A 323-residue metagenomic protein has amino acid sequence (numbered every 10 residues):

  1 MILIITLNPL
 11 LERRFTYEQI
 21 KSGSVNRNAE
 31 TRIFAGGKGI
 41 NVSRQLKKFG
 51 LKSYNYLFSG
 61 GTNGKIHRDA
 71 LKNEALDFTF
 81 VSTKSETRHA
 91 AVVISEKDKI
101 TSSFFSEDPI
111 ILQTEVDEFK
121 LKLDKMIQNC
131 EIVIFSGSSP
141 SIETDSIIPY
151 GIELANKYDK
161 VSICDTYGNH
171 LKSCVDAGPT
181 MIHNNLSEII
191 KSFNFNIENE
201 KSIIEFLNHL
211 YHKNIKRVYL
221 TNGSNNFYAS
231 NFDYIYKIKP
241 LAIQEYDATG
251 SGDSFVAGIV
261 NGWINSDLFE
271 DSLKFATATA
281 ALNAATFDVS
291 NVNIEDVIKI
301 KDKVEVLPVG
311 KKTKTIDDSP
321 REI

Functional and structural regions predicted by a protein language model:
M1-K21: Positively charged, low-complexity intrinsically disordered leader regions
R27-T87, I300-K303: Substrate-binding N-lobe of the ribokinase-like
V93-N129: Conserved phosphate-binding/catalytic loop of the ribokinase/pfkB sugar-kinase fold
I110-L112, S139-E143, H170-K172, E245-Y246: Short, small-residue-enriched loops and turns at beta-alpha junctions that line or gate enzyme active sites
C130-P140: Short acidic, glycine-rich surface-loop motifs adjacent to enzyme active sites
S146-D233: Conserved phosphate/ATP/ADP-binding segment of small-molecule kinases
K172, E200-I323: Conserved phosphate-binding/catalytic region of the ribokinase-like
